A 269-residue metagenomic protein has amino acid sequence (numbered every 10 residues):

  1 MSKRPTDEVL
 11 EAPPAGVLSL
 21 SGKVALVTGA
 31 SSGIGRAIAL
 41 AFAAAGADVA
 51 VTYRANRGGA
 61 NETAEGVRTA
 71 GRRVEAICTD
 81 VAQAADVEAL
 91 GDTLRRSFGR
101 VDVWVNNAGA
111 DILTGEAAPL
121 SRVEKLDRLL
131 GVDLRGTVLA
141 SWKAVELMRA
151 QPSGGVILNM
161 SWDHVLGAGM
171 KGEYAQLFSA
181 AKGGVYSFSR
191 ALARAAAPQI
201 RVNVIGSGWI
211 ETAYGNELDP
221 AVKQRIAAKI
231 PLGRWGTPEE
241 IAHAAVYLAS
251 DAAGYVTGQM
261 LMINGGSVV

Functional and structural regions predicted by a protein language model:
S2-G16, G115, V246, T257-V269: Short C-terminal tail/terminal secondary-structure segment of NAD(P)H-dependent dehydrogenase/reductase domains
V24, S31-S32: Conserved glycine-rich cofactor-binding loop
R57-G58, C78-L90, V123, E239: The beta1-alpha1 cofactor-binding region of Rossmann-like NAD(H)/NADP(H)-dependent oxidoreductases
A110-D111, R149, L158-G184, S189-A197 (+1 more regions): Catalytic loop of short-chain dehydrogenase/reductase
G115-L130, G215, V222, I226: Substrate-binding pocket helix/loop in short-chain dehydrogenase/reductase
S141-W142, R190: A short, exposed helix-loop element centered on a Lys and neighboring polar residues
A197-R201, V256-G258: Short, small/polar-rich loop/turn modules that mediate ligand/substrate recognition or access, typified
